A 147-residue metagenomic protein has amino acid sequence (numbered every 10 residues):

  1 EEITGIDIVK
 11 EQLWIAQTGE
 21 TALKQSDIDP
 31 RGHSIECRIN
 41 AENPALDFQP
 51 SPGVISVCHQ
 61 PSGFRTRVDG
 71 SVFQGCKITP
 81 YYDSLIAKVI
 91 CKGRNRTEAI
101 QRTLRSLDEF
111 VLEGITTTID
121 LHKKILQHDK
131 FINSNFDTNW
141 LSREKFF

Functional and structural regions predicted by a protein language model:
E1-F147: ATP-dependent carboxylate activation and anion-phosphoryl transfer catalytic cores that bind Mg-ATP to form
